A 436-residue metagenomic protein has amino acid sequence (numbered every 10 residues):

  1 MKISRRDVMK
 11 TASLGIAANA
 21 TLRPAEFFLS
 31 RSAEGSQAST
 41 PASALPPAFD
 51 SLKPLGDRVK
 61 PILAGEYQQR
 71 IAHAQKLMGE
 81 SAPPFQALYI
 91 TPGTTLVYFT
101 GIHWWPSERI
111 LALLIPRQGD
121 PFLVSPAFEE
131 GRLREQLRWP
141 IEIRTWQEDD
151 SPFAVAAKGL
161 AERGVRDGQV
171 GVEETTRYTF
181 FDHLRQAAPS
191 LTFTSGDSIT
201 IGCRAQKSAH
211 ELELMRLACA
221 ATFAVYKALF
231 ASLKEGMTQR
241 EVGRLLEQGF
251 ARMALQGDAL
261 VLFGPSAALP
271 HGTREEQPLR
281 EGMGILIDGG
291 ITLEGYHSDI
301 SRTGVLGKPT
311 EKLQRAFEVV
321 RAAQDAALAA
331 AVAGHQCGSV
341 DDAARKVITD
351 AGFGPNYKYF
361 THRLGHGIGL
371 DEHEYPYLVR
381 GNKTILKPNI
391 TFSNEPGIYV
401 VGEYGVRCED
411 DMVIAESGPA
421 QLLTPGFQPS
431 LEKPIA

Functional and structural regions predicted by a protein language model:
K2-L29, S36-A436: Active-site neighborhoods and metal-handling regions in enzymes and metal-associated proteins
